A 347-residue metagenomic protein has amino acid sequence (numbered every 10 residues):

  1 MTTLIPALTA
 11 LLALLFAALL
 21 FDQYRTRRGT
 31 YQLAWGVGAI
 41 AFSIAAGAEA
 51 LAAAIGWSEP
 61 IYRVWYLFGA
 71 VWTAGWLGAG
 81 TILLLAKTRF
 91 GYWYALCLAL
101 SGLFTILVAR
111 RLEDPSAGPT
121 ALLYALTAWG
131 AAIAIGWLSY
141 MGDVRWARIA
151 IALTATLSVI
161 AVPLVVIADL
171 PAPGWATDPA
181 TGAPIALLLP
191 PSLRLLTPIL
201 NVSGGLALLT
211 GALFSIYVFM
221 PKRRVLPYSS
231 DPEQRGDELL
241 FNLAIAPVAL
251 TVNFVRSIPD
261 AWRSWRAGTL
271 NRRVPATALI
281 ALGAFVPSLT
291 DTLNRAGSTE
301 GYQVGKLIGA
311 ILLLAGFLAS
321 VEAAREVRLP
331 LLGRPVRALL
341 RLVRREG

Functional and structural regions predicted by a protein language model:
M1-L12, I61-T73, G118-A128: Structural signature of hydrophobic alpha-helical transmembrane segments
M1-T26, I133, S203-P221, N242-S257: First transmembrane helix
L8-L19, Y31-A53, W72, A278-N294: Hydrophobic alpha-helical transmembrane segments of multi-pass membrane proteins
T26-A39, R89-L98, W146-A152, G268-L279 (+1 more regions): Membrane-interfacial loop-to-transmembrane alpha-helix junctions, especially the N-terminal start
G29-T30, I44-Y66, D114-A117, D291-G305: Helix-loop junctions on the outward
I82-P171, W175, E233, D237-E238: The cytoplasmic-loop to transmembrane-helix boundary for the fourth helix
S139-S158, F214-L282: Membrane-helix boundary/juxtamembrane motif in polytopic membrane proteins
T210-F219, N253, S257-G347: C-terminal transmembrane-bundle signature of multipass membrane proteins, characterized by strong activation on
